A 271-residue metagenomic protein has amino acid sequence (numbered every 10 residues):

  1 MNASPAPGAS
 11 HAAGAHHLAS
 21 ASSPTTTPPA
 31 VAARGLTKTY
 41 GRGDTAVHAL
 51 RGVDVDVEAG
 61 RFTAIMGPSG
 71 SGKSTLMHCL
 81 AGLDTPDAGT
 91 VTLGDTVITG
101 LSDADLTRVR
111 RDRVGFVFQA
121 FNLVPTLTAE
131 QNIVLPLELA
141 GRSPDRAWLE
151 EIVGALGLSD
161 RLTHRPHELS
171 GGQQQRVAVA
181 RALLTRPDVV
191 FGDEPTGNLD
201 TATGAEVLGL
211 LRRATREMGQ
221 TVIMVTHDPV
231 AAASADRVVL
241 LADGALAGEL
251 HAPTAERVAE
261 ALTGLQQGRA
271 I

Functional and structural regions predicted by a protein language model:
R42-V47, I98-G115, L139, E256-A259: ABC ATPase NBD coupling module
G89-V97: Conserved ABC transporter NBD signature motif
L127-L135: Short coil-to-helix segment of the ABC ATPase nucleotide-binding domain corresponding to the Q-loop/switch region
R165-Q175: Conserved ABC ATPase signature
R186: Conserved catalytic motifs of ABC-family nucleotide-binding domains
V190-D193: Catalytic Walker B motif of ABC-type/P-loop ATPase nucleotide-binding domains
A245-G268: Conserved beta-strand-loop-alpha-helix hinge in the C-terminal portion of ABC ATPase nucleotide-binding domains
